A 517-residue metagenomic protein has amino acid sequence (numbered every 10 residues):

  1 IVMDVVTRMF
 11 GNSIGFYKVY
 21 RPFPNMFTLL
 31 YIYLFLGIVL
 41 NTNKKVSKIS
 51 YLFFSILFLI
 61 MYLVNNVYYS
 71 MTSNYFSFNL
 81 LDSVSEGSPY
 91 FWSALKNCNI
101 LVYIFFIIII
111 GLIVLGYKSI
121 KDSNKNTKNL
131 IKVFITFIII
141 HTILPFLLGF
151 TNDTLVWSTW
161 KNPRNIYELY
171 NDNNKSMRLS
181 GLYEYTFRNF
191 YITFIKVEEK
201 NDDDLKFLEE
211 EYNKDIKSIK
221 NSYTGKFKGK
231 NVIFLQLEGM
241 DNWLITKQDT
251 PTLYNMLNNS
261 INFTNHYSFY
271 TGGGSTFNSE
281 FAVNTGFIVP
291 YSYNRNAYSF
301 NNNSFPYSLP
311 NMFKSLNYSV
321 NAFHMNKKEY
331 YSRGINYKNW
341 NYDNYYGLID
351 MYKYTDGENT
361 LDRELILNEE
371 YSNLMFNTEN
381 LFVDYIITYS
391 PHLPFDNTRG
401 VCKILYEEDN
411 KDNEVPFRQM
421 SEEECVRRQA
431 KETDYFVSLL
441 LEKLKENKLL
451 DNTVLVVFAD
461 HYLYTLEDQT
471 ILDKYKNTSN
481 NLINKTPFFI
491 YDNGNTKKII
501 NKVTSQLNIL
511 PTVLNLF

Functional and structural regions predicted by a protein language model:
I1, I14, I32, I38 (+27 more regions): Weak global preference for isoleucine
I1-Y185: Transmembrane and membrane-interface helices of multi-pass, inner-membrane envelope-modifying transferases
L40-S50, L95, W157-T193, E198 (+7 more regions): Short, structured coil/loop segments at alpha-helix boundaries
T42, F78-D82, K200-D203, K214 (+2 more regions): Short coil/turn linker and secondary-structure boundary residues
L59, I138, R164-Y167, M177-Y191 (+6 more regions): Generic intrinsically disordered, low-complexity segments enriched for polar/acidic and small residues
V67-F78, K96-I100, E198-D204, T276 (+4 more regions): A diffuse structural propensity rather than consistent per-protein peaks
E86-G87, L179-G225: N-terminal, intrinsically disordered, polar/charged segments of Gram-positive cell-envelope systems that serve as
K206-F517: Solvent-exposed soluble domains appended to multi-pass membrane proteins
